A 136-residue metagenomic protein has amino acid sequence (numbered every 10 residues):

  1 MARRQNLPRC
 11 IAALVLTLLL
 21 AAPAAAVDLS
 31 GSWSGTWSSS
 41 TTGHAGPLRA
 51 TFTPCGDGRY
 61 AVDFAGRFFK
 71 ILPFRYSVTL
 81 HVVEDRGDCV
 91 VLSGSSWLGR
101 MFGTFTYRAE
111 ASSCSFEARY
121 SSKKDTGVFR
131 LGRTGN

Functional and structural regions predicted by a protein language model:
A2-A12: Bacterial N-terminal signal peptides that target proteins for export
C10-A21: Bacterial N-terminal signal peptides
A22-A26: Sec/Tat signal peptide C-region and signal peptidase I cleavage site
V27-N136: Central antiparallel beta-sheet cores of small beta-barrel/beta-sandwich binding domains
